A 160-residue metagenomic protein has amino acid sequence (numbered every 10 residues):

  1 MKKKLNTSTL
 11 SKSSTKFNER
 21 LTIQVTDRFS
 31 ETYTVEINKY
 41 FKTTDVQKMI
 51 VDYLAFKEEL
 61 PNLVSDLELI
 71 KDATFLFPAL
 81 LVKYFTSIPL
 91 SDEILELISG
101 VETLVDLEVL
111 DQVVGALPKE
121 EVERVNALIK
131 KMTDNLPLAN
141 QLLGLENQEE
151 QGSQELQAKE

Functional and structural regions predicted by a protein language model:
K2-D52: N-terminal "first-domain core" detector
F41-E160: Short, surface-exposed, charged amphipathic helix/loop patches that serve as local interaction elements
